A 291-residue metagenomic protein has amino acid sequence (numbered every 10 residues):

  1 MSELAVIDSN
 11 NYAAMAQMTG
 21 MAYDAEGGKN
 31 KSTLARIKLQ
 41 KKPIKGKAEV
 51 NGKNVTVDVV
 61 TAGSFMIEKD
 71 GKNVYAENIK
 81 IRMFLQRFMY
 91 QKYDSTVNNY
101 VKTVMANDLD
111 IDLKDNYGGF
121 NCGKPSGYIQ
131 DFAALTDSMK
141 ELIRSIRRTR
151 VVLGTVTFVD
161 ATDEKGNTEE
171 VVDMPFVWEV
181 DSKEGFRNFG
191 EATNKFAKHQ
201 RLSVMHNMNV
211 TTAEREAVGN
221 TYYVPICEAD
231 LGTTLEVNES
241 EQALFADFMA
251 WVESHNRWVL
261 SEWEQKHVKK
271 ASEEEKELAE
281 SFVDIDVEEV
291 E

Functional and structural regions predicted by a protein language model:
M1-T168, F282-D284, E288-E291: OB-fold ssDNA-binding interfaces and closely related basic DNA-contact patches used across DNA replication/repair
M18-M21, Q40, H199, W251-S254 (+1 more regions): Surface-exposed polar/charged interaction patches
D70-G71, A76, D173-E191, A246-L260 (+1 more regions): Non-transmembrane, interaction-prone segments in cytosolic or luminal domains
Y100, M105-I111, V218-V287, E291: Long, highly charged low-complexity segments enriched in Glu/Asp and Lys/Arg with interspersed Ser/Thr
R148-T234: Extended serine/threonine-enriched, polar tracts that run as long, contiguous segments within proteins
